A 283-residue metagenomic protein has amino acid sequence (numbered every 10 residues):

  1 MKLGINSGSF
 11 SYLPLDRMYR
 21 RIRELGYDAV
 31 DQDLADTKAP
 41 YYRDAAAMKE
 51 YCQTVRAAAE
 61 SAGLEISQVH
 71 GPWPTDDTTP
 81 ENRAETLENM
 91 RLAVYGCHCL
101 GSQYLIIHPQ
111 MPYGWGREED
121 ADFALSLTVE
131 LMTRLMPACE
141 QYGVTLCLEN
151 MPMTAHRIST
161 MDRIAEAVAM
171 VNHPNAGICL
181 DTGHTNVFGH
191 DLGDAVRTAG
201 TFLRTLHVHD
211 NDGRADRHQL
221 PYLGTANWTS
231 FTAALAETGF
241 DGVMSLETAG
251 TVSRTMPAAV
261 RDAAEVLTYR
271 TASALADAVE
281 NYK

Functional and structural regions predicted by a protein language model:
M1-G4, S11-D28, G101, I158-L180 (+1 more regions): Histidine-acidic metal/acid-base catalytic patches
S9-S11, L34-D36, W73-T75, P109-Y113 (+4 more regions): Active-site-proximal loop/turn and secondary-structure-junction residues that shape catalytic pockets, frequently
Y12-L13, K49-E50, E88, V129-E130 (+2 more regions): Residue-level recognition of alpha-helix initiation/capping sites
R17, Q53, A58-S61, E65 (+5 more regions): Active-site acidic/histidine proton-transfer and metal-coordination neighborhood in alpha/beta enzyme cores
D31, Q68, I106, C147 (+2 more regions): Conserved beta-strand positions in the central sheet of alpha/beta enzyme cores
D33-R56, P112-W115: Glycine-rich, proline-tolerant flexible connector loops at the mouths of alpha/beta enzymes
T37-Y42, T75-P80, Y113-E119, V187-F188 (+2 more regions): A short acidic, helix-capping loop that chelates divalent metal ions and anchors anionic groups
A47, R83, Q219-L223: Short, surface-exposed loop/helix-turn segments at secondary-structure junctions that function as lids/hinges flanking
